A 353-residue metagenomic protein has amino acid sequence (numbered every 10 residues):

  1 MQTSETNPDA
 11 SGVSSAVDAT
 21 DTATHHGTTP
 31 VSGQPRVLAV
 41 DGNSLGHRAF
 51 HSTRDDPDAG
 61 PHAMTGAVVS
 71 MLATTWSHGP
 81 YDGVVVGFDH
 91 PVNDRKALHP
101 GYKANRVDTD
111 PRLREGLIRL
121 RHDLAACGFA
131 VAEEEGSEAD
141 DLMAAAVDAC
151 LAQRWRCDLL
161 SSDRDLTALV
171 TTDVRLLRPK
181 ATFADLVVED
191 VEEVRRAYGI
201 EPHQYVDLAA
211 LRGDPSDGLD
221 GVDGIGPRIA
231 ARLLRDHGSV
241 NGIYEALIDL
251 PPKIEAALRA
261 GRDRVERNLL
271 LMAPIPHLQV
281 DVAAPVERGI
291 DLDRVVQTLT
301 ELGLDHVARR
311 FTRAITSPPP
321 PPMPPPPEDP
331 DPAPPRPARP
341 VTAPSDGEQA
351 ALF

Functional and structural regions predicted by a protein language model:
Q2-N7, D21-T22, H26, P30-D158 (+4 more regions): Noncatalytic, basic helical substrate-engagement surface that gates or grips nucleic-acid strands
Q2-P8, D18, H25, T29-Q34 (+3 more regions): Non-catalytic nucleic-acid-binding/docking modules located in mid-to-C-terminal regions of nucleic-acid enzymes
S11-S14: Short linear segments in intrinsically disordered or otherwise low-structure-confidence regions
